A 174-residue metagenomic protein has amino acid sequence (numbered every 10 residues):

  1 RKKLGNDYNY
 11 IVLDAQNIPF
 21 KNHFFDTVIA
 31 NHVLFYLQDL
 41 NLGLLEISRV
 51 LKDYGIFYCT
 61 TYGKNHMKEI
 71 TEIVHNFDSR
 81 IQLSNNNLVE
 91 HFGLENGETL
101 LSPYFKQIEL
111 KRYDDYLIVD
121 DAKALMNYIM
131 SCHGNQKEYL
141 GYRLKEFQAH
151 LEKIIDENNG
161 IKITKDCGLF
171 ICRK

Functional and structural regions predicted by a protein language model:
R1-Y8: Short, conserved SAM-binding/catalytic segment of Class I S-adenosyl-L-methionine-dependent methyltransferases
G5, Q38, K52, S102 (+1 more regions): Short conserved AdoMet
V12: Conserved residues in the N-terminal Rossmann fold of short-chain dehydrogenase/reductase
Q16-V28: A short acidic, Gly/Pro-enriched loop at the edge of an enzyme's catalytic core that lines a small-molecule cofactor
D26-N41, T61-G63: A short SAM/SAH-binding and catalytic strip from SAM-dependent methyltransferases
N41-I56: A short glycine-rich, Lys/Arg-flanked "PGG" loop and its adjoining helix->strand segment in the class I
I56-L83: Conserved class I S-adenosyl-L-methionine
L88-K174: Conserved Class I S-adenosyl-L-methionine
